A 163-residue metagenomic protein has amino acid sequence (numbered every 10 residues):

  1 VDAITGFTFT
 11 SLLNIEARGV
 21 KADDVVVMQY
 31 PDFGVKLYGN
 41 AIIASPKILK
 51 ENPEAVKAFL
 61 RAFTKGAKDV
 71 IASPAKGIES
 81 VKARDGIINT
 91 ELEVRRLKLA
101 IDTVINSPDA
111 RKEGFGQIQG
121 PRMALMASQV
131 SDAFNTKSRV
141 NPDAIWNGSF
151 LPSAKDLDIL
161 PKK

Functional and structural regions predicted by a protein language model:
V1-T90: Pocket-lining segment of extracytoplasmic ligand-binding domains
L13, N40, P46-K47, E113 (+3 more regions): Flexible, active-site-adjacent loop/turn segments at secondary-structure boundaries
I15, D23, G34, I78 (+7 more regions): A sequence-level detector of short, solvent-exposed, charge-rich linear segments
Q29, S45, Q119, W146-L151: Helix N-cap / beta->alpha transition motif
G34-K36, A41, A110, D132 (+1 more regions): Short, functionally important structural connectors and interaction interfaces within domains
A41, D85, S107-P108, K155-L157: Alpha-helix boundary/capping detector
E51-N135: Secondary-structure end/capping motifs
M123-K163: Conserved C-terminal helix/tail region of periplasmic/extracytoplasmic solute-binding proteins
